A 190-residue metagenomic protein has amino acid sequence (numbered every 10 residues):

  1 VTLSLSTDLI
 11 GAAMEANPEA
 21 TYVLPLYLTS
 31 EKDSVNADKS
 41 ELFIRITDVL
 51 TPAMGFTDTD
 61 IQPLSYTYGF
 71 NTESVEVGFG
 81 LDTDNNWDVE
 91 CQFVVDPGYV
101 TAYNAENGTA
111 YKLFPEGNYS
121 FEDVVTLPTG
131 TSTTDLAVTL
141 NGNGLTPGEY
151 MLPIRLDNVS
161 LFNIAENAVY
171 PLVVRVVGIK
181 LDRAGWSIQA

Functional and structural regions predicted by a protein language model:
V1, T101-V124: Short beta-strand and strand-turn-strand segments in soluble, beta-rich domains
V1-M14, T129-T131, L136-G144: Short, hydrophobic beta-strand segments
S6-D8, Y27-E31, N141, R155-V159: Beta-strand-rich extracellular modules
L9-V23, N143-P153: Short glycine/proline/serine/threonine-rich loop/turn segments at secondary-structure transition edges
A13-P18, T29-I44, V159-V173: Beta-sandwich strand segments
L42-L50, Y68, P171-L181: Interdomain boundary/hinge segments at the C-termini of tandem beta-sandwich modules
L50-T83: Beta-sheet-dominated interaction scaffolds and their linkers
L81-Q92, T101-Y103, T146: A short beta-turn/strand-edge loop motif at beta-sheet boundaries
